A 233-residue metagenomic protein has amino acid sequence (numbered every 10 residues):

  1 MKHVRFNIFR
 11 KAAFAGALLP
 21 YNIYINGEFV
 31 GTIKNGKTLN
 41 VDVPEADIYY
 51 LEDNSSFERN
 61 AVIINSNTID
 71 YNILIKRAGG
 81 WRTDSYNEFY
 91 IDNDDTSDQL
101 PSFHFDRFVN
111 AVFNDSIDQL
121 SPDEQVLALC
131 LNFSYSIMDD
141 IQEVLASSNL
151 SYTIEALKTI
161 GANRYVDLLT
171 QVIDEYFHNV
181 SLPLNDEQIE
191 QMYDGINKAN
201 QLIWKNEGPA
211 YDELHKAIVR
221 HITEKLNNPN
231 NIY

Functional and structural regions predicted by a protein language model:
M1-L100: Short loop/turn and low-complexity linker motifs enriched in small/turn-promoting residues
N60-I63, D95-Y152, A156-Y233: Extended, alpha-helix-rich binding/interface surfaces that flank or overlap catalytic cores and mediate recognition
